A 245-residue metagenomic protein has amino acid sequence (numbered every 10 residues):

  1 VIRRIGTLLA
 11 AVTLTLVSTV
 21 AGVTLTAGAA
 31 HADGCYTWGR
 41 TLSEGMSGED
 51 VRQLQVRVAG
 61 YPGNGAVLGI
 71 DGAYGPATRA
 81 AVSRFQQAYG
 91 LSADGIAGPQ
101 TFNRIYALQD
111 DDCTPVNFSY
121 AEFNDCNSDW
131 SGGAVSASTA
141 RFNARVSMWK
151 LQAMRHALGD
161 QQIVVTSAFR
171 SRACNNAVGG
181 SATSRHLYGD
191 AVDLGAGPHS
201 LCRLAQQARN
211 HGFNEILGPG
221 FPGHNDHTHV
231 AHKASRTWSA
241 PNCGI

Functional and structural regions predicted by a protein language model:
I2-L8, L16, V23-G72, D112: Acidic, Ser/Thr/Pro/Gly-enriched interdomain connector segments
T37-M46, V67-G72, G90-A93, G132-A144 (+1 more regions): Second-shell loop/turn segments in exported
W38-R40, R104-F118: Intrinsically disordered, low-complexity Ser/Thr-rich linker and spacer segments in cell-wall-related proteins
G48-Q55, R79, F102, M148-R155 (+2 more regions): Extracytoplasmic/secreted envelope proteins and their assembly/folding machinery, especially bacterial periplasmic
V56-G63, S83-L91, F102, Y106-D110 (+3 more regions): Sec-exported extracytoplasmic/periplasmic mature domains
D112-D160: Active-site acidic/histidine clusters and adjacent loop/turn architecture that either coordinate catalytic ions
V164, G179-I245: Catalytic cores and adjacent binding grooves of peptidoglycan-active enzymes
